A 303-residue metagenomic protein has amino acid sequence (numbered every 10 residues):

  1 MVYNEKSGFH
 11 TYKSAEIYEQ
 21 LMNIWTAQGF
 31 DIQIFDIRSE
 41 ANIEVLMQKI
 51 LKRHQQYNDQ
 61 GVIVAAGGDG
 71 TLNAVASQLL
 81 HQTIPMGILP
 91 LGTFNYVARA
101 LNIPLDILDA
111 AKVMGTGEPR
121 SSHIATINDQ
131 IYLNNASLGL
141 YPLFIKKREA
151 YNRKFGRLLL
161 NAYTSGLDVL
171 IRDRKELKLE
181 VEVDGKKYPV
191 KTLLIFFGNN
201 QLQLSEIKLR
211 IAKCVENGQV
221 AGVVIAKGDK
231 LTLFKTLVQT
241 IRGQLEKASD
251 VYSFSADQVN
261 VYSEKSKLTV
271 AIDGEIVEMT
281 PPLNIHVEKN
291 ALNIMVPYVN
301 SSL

Functional and structural regions predicted by a protein language model:
M1-V62, S301-L303: ATP/NTP phosphate-donor binding region
V2-N4, L89, I225: Short hydrophobic segments within beta-strands
K6, Q28, I37, H81-P85 (+1 more regions): Catalytic core of DAGKc-family lipid kinases
Y12, V183, C214, V224-L303: ATP/nucleoside-binding phosphotransfer catalytic cores, i.e., glycine-rich phosphate-binding loops
A66-G68, L91: Glycine-rich beta-strand-to-loop/alpha-helix junction loops that act as flexible
G70-I84: Short Gly/Thr/Asp-enriched flexible loops that form oxyanion-binding sites at enzyme active sites
S137, F196-I211: Glycine-rich phosphate/pyrophosphate-binding beta-alpha loops
N152-N161, K208-T232: Gly/Ser/Thr-rich active-site loops/lids in small-molecule metabolic enzymes that frequently grip phosphoryl groups
